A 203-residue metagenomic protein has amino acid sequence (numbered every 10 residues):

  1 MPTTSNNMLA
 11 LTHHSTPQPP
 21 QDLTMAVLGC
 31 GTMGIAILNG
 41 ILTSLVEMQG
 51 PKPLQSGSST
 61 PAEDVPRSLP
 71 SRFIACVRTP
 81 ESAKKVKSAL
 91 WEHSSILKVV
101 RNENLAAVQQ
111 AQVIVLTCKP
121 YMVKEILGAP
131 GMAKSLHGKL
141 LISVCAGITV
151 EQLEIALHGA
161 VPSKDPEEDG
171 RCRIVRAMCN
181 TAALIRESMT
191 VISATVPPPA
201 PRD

Functional and structural regions predicted by a protein language model:
P2-Q110, E187: NAD(P)+-binding Rossmann beta1-loop-alpha1 motif at the extreme N-terminus of oxidoreductases
I74, P80-E81, K85, L90 (+1 more regions): Rossmann-like NAD(P)(H) cofactor-binding subdomain of soluble oxidoreductases
H93, A160, D203: Anion-binding (especially nucleotide phosphate/pyrophosphate-binding) glycine-rich loop and adjoining beta-alpha core
P197-R202: Short helix-loop capping/hinge motifs at secondary-structure junctions, enriched in acidic/polar residues
